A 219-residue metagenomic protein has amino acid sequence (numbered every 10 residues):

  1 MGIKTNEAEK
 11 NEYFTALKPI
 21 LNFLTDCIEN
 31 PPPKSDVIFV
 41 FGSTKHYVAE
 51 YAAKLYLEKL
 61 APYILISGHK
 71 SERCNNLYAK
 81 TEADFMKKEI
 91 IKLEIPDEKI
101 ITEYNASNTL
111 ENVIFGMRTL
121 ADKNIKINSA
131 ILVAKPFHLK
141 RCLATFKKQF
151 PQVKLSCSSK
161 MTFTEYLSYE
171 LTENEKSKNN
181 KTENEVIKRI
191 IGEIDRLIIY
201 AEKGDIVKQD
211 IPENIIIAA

Functional and structural regions predicted by a protein language model:
M1-V37, Y47, L57, R73-C74 (+3 more regions): Extended hydrophobic blocks
F39-F41, L65-I66: Structural recognition of the beta-strand scaffold that forms the well-ordered cores of secreted hydrolase catalytic
S43, H69, K135: Flexible loop residues that form catalytic and substrate-binding hotspots at small-molecule/glycan-binding clefts
H46-I64: Histidine-anchored nucleotide/phosphate-binding helix
Y63-S71: Short internal beta-strands
N75-A79: Short, solvent-exposed loop/turn segments at secondary-structure boundaries
E111: Nuclease catalytic cores that cleave nucleic-acid phosphodiester bonds, predominantly acidic two-metal-ion
